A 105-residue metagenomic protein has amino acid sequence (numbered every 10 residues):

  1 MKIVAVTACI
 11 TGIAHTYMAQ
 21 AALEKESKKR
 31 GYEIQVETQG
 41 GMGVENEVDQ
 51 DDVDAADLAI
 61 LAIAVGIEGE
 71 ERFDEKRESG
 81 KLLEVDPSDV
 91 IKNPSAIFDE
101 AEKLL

Functional and structural regions predicted by a protein language model:
M1-E24: A short, flexible N-terminal coil/short beta segment enriched in small residues
V4, E78-L105: Ser/Thr/Gly-rich flexible loops in soluble cytosolic domains mediating phosphotransfer, phosphorylation
A8, Q39, P87: Cofactor-binding loop segments of dinucleotide-utilizing enzymes, especially the Rossmann-like FAD- and NAD(P)+-binding
H15, E70-R72, P94: Short glycine-/acidic-enriched loop or helix-start segments at secondary-structure transitions that form or flank
A19-E24, K76-E78, D99-E100: Short, solvent-exposed amphipathic alpha-helical segments in soluble enzyme and RNA/protein-processing domains
K29-A56: N-terminal beta-loop-helix "entrance" segment that forms/cooperates in small-molecule cofactor or anionic ligand
G40, E45-N46, A62-E68, E84: Metallocofactor- and cofactor-centric catalytic cores in central/energy metabolism, strongly enriched
Q50-G69, F73: Short, structured active-site "lid" loops
